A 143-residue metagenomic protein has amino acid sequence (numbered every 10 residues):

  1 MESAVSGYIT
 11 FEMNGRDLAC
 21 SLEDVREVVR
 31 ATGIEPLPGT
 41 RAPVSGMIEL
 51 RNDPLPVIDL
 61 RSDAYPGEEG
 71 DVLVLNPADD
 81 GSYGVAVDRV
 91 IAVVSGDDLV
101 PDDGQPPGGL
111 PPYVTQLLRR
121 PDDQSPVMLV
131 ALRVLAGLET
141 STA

Functional and structural regions predicted by a protein language model:
M1-A143: An acidic, low-aromatic, low-complexity terminal/linker signal
